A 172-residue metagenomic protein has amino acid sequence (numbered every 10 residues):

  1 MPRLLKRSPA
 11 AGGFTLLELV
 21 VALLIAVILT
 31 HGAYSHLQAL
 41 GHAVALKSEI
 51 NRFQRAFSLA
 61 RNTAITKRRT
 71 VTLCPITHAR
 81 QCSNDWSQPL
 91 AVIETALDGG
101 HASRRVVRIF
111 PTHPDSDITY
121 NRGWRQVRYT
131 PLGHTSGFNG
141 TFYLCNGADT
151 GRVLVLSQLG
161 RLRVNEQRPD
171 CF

Functional and structural regions predicted by a protein language model:
P2-R7, I28, G32-T66, T70-F172: N-terminal helix-rich module
G12-I25: N-terminal signal-anchor/signal peptide hydrophobic helix marking the start of the first transmembrane segment
